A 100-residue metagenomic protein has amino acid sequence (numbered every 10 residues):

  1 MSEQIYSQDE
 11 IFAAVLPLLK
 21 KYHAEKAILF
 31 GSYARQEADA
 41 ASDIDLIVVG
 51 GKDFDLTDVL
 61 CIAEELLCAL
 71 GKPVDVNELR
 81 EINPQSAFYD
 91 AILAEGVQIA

Functional and structural regions predicted by a protein language model:
M1-K26, R35-A40, G51-A100: Catalytic core of pol beta-like nucleotidyltransferases
S42-I44: Change "...and in nucleic-acid phosphodiester-cleaving endonucleases..." to "...and in nucleic-acid processing enzymes
